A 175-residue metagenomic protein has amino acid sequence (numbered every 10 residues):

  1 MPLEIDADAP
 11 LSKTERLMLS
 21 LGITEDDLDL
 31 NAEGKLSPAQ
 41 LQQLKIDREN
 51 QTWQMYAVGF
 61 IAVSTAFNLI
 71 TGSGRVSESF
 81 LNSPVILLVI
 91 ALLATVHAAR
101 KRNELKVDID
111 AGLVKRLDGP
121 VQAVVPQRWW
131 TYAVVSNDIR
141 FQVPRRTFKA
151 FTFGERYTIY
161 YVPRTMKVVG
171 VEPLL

Functional and structural regions predicted by a protein language model:
P2-T52: Cytosolic juxtamembrane N-terminal segments of multi-pass membrane proteins
S20-G34, R102-I109, F148-F153, L174-L175: Cysteine-centric segments in proteins
Q40-A111: Alpha-helical transmembrane spans
V107-R128, T158: Structural detector for short beta-strands of small beta-barrel domains
R128-W130, T165: Short acidic/glycine-enriched loop/turn segments that link adjacent beta-strands
T131-D138: Short, acidic/hydrophobic/Gly-rich beta-strand patch recurrent on exposed beta strands that often constitutes part
I139-F151: Beta-strand/loop nucleic-acid-binding surfaces
K149-L175: A membrane-cytosol interface segment of integral membrane proteins
